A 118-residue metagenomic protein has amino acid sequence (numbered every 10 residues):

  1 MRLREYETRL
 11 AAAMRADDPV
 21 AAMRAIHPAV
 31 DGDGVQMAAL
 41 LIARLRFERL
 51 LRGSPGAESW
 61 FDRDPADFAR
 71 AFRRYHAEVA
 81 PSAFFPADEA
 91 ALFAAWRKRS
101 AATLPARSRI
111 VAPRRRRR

Functional and structural regions predicted by a protein language model:
M1-R118: Long, compositionally biased intrinsically disordered regulatory segments in eukaryotic proteins
